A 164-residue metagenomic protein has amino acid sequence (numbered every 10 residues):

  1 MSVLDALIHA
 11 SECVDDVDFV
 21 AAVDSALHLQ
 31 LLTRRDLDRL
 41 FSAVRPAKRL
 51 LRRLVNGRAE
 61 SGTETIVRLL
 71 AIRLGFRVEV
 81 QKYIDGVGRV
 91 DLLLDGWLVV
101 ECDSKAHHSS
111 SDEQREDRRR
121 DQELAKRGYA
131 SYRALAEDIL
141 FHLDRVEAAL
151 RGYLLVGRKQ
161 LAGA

Functional and structural regions predicted by a protein language model:
M1-L32: Hydrophobic alpha-helical segments and helix pairs
L27-A164: Surface segments flanking catalytic/ligand-binding clefts of nucleic-acid enzymes
